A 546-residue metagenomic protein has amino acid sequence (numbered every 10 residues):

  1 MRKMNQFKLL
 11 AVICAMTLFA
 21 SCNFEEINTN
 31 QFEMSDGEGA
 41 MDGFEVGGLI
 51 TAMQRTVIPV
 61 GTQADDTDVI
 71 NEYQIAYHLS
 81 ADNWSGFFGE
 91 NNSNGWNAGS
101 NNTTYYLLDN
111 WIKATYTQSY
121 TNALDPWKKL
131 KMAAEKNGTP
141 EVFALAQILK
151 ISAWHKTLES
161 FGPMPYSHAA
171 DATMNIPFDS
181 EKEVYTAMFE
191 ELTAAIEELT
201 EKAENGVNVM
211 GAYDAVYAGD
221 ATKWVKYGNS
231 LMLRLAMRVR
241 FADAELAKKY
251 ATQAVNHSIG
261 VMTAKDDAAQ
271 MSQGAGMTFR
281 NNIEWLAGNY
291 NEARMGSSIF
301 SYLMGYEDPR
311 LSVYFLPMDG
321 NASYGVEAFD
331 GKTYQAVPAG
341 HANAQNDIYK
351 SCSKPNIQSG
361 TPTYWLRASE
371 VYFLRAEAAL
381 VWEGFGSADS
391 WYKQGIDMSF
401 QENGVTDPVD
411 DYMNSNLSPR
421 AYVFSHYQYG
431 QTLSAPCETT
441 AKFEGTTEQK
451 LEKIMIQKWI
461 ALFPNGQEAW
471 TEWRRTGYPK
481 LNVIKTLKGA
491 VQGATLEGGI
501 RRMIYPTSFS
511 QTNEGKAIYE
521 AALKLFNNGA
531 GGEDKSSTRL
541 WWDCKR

Functional and structural regions predicted by a protein language model:
M1-N30: Bacterial Sec-dependent N-terminal signal peptides
C22-A81, S85, P479, G493-R546: Membrane-proximal, proline-rich intrinsically disordered regions
C22-N30, N94-S100, L158-S167, R280 (+2 more regions): Short, compositionally biased low-complexity segments
A40-F44, E90-P408, E444-Q449, Q457: Structured, solvent-exposed acidic/aromatic patches
T62-E72, P163-M164, D389, G466-T471: Beta-strand acidic-aromatic groove motif in beta-rich domains, primarily in extracellular
F400, G404-R546: C-terminal functional modules
